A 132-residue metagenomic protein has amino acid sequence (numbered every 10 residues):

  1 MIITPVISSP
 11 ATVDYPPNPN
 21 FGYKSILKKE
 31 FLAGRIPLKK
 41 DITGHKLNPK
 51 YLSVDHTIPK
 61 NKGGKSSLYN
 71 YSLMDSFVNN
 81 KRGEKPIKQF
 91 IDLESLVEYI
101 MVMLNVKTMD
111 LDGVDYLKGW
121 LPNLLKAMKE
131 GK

Functional and structural regions predicted by a protein language model:
M1-I42: Short, charged surface segments at domain edges that flank catalytic/cofactor-binding sites
N18-I26, N48, P59, T108: Generic structural signal for alpha-helix starts
N20, L32, I42, N61-K62 (+3 more regions): Intrinsically disordered, low-complexity segments enriched in small/polar residues
I26, Y69-S72, S76-K132: A detector for short metal-coordination/catalytic motifs
K28, L38, T57-I58, F77: N-terminal hydrophobic or amphipathic segments with adjacent small-residue motifs that include Sec signal peptides
I36-P37, H45, V106, V114: Short aromatic/hydrophobic-glycine micro-motifs
I42-L73, R82-I87: Histidine-centered nuclease catalytic patch
